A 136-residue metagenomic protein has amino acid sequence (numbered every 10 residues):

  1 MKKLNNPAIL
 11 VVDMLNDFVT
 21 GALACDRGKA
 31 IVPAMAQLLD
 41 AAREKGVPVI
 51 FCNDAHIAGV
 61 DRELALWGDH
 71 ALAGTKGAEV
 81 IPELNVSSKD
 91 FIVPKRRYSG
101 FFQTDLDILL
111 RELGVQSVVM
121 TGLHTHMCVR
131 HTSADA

Functional and structural regions predicted by a protein language model:
M1-F91: Active-site acidic carboxylates
M35-L38, L106, T132: Hydrophobic residues within alpha-helices that form the first helical element adjacent to the glycine-rich loop
R43, K95-R97, R130: Basic side chains
A58-G59, G100-F101, M127: Active-site environment of divalent metal-dependent phosphoester hydrolases
I81-L123: Internal catalytic-core helix/loop-beta-alpha segment that presents or stabilizes conserved functional determinants
L123-V129: Phosphate/ribose-phosphate-bearing ligand recognition and processing surfaces, centered on ADP-ribose/NAD(+/P+) systems
V129-A136: Short Gly/Thr/Asp-enriched flexible loops that form oxyanion-binding sites at enzyme active sites
